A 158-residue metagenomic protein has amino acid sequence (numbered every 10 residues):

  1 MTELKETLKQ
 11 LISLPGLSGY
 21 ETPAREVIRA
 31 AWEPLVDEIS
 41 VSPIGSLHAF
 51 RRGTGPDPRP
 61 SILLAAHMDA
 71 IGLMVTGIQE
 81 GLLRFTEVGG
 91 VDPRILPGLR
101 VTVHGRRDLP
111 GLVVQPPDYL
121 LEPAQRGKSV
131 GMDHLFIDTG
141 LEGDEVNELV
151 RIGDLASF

Functional and structural regions predicted by a protein language model:
M1-F158: N-terminal hydrophobic/helix-forming segments and targeting peptides
